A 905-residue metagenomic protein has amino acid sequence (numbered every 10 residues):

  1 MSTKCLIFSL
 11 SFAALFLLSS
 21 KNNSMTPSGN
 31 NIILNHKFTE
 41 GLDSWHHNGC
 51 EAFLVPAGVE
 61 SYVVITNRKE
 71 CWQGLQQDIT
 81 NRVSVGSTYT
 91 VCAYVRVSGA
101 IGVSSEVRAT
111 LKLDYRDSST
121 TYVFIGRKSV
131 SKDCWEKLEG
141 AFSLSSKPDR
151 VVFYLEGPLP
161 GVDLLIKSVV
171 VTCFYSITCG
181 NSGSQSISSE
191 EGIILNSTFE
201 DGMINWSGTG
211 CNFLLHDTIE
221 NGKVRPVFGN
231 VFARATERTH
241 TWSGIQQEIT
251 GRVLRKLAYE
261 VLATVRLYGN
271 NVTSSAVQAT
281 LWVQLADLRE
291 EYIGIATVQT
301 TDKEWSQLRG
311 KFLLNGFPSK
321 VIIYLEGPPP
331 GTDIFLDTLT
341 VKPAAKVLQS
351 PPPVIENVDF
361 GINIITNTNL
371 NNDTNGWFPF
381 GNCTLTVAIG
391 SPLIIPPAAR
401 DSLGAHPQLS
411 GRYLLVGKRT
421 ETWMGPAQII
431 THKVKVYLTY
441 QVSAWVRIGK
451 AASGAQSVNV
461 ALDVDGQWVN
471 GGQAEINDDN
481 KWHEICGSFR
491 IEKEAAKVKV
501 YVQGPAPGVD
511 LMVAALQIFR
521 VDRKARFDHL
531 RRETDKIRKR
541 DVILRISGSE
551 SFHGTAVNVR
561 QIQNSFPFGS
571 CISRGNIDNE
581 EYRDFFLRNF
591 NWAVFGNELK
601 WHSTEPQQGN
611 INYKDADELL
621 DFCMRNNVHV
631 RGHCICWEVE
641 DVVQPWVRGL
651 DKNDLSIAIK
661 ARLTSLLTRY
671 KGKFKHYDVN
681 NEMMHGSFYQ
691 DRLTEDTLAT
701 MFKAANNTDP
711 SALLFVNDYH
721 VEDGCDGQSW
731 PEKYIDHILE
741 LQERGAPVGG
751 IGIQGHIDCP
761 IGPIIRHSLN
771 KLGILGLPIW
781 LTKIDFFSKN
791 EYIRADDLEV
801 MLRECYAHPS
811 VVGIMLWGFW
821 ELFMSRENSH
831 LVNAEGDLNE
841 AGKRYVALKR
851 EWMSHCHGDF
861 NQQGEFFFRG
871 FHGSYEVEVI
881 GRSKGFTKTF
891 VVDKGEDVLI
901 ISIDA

Functional and structural regions predicted by a protein language model:
S2-I572, N576-N589, H629, H633 (+5 more regions): Extracellular and organelle-lumenal recognition/adhesion modules and their flexible linkers in secreted
V169, L339, L516, S711 (+2 more regions): Acidic/histidine-rich catalytic cores of soluble enzymes
N270, G454, W592-P606, D615-E722: Substrate-binding cleft and catalytic face of glycoside hydrolase catalytic domains, especially the flexible beta-alpha
P351-P353, F527-D528, E533-D535, V642 (+11 more regions): Aromatic-rich peripheral "rim/lid" segments of glycoside hydrolase catalytic domains that contact and position glycan
A451, C571-E580, W601-K614, E640-D641 (+5 more regions): Acidic-and-aromatic substrate-binding clefts and catalytic sites of carbohydrate-active enzymes
N564-F568, N589-N591, N626-V630, Y670-H676 (+4 more regions): Short, well-ordered coil/turn segments that N-cap beta-strands
P567-S573, V679, M701-P731, W780-K783 (+1 more regions): Aromatic-lined carbohydrate-recognition surfaces of secreted/lumenal glycan-active proteins
R574-L587, I657-L666, Q728-L741, A795-E804: Short, acidic/polar
